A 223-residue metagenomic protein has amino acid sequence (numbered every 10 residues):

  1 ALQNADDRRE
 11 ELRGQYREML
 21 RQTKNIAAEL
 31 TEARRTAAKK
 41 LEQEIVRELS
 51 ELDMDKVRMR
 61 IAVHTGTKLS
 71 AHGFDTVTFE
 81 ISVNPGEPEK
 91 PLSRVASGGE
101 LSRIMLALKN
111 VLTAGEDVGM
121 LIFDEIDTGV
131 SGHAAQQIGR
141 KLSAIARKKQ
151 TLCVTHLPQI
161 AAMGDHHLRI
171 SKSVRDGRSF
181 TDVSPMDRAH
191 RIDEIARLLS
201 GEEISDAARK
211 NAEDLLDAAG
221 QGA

Functional and structural regions predicted by a protein language model:
A1-L52, K56: Extended, charged alpha-helical coiled-coil/arm scaffolds that mediate oligomerization and mechanical coupling in large
R35, K39, G115-E116, T128-Q136: Conserved D-loop-proximal element of ABC-family nucleotide-binding domains
S50-D75: Long, charged, glycine-rich C-terminal linkers/tails
I61-T65, I81-P85, L108-N110, K172 (+1 more regions): Flexible glycine-/small-residue-rich
V77, H133-A223: C-terminal lobe/lid and adjacent interdomain/linker elements of RecA-like ASCE P-loop ATPase modules
T78, V83-G86, L101-L121: GG-anchored amphipathic helix commonly corresponding to the ABC/SMC/Rad50 NBD signature/C-loop
D124-E125: Walker B catalytic acidic pair
